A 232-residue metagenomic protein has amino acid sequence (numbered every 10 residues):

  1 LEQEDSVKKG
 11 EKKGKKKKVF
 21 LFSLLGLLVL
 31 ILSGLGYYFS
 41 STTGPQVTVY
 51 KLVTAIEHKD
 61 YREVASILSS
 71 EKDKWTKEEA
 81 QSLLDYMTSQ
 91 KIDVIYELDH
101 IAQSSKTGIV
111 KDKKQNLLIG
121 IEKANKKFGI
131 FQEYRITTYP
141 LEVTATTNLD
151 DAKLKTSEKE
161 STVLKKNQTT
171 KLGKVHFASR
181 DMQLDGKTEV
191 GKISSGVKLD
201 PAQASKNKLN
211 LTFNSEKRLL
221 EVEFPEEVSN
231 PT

Functional and structural regions predicted by a protein language model:
L1-L84: Gram-positive cell-envelope targeting signals
S40-S41, A65-L118: Short solvent-exposed beta->alpha transition segments
G108-N125, K187-E216: Structured interaction patches on ligand/partner-binding surfaces of diverse proteins
Y134-T138, N207-E226: Conserved "repeat-terminator" motif of extracellular CCP/Sushi domains
L141-T146, L154, E160-V163, L184: Extended amphipathic alpha-helical interaction segments
E142-K153, E223-N230: Structural motif
S157-H176, T232: Short, solvent-exposed S/T- and G/P-enriched segments that are highly enriched in secreted/extracellular and lumenal
T170-K171, V175-S195: A short, solvent-exposed beta-strand micro-motif common in secreted/extracellular proteins
